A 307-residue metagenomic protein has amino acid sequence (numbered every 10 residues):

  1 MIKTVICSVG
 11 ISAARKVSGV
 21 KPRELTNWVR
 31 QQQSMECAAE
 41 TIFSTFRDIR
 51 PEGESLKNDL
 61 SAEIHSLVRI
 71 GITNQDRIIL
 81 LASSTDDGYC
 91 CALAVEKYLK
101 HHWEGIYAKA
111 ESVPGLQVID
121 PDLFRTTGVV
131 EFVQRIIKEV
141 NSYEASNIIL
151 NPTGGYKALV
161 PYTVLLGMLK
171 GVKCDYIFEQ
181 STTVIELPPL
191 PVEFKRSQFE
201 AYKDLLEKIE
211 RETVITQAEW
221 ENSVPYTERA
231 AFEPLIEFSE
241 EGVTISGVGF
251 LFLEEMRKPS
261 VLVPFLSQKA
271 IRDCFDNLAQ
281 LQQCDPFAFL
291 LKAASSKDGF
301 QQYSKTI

Functional and structural regions predicted by a protein language model:
M1-N147, P161-I307: Long, low-complexity, Lys/Arg-enriched
L150: Conformationally flexible catalytic loops at phosphate/diphosphate-handling active centers
T153-G154: Glycine-rich beta-strand-to-loop/alpha-helix junction loops that act as flexible
K157-A158: Polyanion-engaging groove/track-forming segments
